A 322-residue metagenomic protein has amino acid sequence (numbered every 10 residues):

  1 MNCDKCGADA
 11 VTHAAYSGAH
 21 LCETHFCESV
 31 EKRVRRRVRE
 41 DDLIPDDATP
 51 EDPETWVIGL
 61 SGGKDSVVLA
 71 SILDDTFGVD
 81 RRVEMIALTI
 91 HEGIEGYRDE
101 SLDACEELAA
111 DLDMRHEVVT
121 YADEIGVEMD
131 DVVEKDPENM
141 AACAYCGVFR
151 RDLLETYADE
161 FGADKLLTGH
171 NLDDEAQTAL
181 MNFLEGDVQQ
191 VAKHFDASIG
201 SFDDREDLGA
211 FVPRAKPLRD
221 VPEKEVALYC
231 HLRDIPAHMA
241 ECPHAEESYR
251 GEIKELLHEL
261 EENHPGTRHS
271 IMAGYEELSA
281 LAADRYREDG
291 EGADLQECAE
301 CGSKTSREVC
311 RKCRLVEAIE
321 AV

Functional and structural regions predicted by a protein language model:
M1-D4, C22, T267-V322: Cys/His-clustered metal-coordination modules, chiefly Zn-binding fingers
N2-A192, L228-L232, C310, V316-I319: ATP-dependent adenylation/nucleotidyltransferase module used to activate substrates
V79, E259-N263, C301: Histidine kinase transmitter module recognition
H91-G93, A122-E124, D220, P243 (+3 more regions): Short, solvent-exposed coil/turn elements at secondary-structure transition points
V127-D130, Y249-E252, A280-L281: Short, solvent-exposed polar/charged micro-motifs at secondary-structure junctions
D131-D136, E252-L257, K304: Short, surface-exposed amphipathic charged segments that create phosphate/polyanion-binding patches used for binding
C143, A215-R219, C242, A283-Y286 (+1 more regions): Glycine- and other small-residue-rich loops at beta-strand/loop junctions that grip anionic moieties
F149, D173-E262, T267-S270: Catalytic subdomain that performs nucleotidyl-dependent activation
